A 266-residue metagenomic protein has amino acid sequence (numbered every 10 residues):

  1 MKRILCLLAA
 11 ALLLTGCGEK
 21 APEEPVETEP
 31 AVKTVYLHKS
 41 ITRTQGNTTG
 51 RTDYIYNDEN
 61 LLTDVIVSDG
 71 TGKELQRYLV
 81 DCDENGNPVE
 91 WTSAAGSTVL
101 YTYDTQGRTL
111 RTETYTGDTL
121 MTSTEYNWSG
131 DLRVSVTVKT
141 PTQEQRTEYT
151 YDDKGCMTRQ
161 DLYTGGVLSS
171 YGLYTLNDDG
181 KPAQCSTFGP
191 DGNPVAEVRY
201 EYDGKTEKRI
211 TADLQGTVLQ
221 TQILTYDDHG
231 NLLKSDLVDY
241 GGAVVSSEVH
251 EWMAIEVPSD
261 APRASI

Functional and structural regions predicted by a protein language model:
M1, G18: Cys/His-rich metal-coordination motifs, chiefly Zn-binding "fingers/knuckles"
K2-L7: Sec-dependent signal peptide recognition, specifically the positively charged N-region followed immediately by
L13-G16: C-terminal motif of bacterial Sec signal peptides marking the signal peptidase cleavage site
K20-I266: Buried hydrophobic residues that stabilize the cores of well-folded domains
